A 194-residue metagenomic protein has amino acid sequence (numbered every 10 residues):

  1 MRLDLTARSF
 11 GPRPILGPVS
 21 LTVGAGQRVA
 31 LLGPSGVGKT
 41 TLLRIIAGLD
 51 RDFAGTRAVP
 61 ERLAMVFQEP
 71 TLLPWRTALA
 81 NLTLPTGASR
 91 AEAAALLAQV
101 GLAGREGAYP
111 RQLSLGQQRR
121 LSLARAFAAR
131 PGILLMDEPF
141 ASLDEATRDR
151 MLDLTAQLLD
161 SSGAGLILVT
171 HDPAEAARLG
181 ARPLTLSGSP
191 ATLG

Functional and structural regions predicted by a protein language model:
A47: Helix-to-loop junction immediately C-terminal to a conserved catalytic motif
Y109-L113, Q117: Conserved ABC ATPase signature
L123: Hydrophobic anchor residue at the start of the ABC signature
A128-G132: A short, proline-enriched helix->beta-strand linker immediately N-terminal to the Walker B motif in ABC-type P-loop
L134-E138: Catalytic Walker B motif of ABC-type/P-loop ATPase nucleotide-binding domains
E145-T147: Helix N-cap at the start of a conserved alpha-helix in ABC-type nucleotide-binding domains
G163-V169: Conserved H-loop
